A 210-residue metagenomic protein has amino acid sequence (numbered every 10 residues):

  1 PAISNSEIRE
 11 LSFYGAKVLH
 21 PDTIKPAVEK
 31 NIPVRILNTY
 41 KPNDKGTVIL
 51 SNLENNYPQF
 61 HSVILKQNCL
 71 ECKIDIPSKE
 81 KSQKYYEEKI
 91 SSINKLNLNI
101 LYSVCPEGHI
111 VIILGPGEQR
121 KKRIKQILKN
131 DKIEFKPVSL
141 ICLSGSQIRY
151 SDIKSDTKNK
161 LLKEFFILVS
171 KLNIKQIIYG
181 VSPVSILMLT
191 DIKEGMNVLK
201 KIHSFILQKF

Functional and structural regions predicted by a protein language model:
P1-V181, S185-F210: C-terminal catalytic "cap/lid" subdomain
